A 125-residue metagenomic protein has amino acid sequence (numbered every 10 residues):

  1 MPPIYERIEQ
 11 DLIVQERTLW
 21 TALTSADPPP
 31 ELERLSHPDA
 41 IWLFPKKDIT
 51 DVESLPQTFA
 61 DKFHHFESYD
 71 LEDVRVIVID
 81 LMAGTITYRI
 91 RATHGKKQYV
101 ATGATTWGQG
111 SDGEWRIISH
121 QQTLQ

Functional and structural regions predicted by a protein language model:
P2-E33, I41-Q125: A beta-strand edge to alpha-helix "cap/lid" segment located at domain peripheries
H37: ATP/adenylate-binding site constellation spanning eukaryotic-like Ser/Thr protein kinases, ABC-transporter
